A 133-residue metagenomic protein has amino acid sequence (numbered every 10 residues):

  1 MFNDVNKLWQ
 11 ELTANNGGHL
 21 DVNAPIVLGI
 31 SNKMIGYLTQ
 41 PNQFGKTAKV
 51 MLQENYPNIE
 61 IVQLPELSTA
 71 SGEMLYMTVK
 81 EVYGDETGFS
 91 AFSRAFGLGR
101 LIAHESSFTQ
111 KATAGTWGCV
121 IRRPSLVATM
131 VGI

Functional and structural regions predicted by a protein language model:
M1-F44: Extended, solvent-exposed, turn-rich assembly/linker loops in the middle of proteins
G36-I133: Sequence/fold signature of self-assembling virion shell proteins
